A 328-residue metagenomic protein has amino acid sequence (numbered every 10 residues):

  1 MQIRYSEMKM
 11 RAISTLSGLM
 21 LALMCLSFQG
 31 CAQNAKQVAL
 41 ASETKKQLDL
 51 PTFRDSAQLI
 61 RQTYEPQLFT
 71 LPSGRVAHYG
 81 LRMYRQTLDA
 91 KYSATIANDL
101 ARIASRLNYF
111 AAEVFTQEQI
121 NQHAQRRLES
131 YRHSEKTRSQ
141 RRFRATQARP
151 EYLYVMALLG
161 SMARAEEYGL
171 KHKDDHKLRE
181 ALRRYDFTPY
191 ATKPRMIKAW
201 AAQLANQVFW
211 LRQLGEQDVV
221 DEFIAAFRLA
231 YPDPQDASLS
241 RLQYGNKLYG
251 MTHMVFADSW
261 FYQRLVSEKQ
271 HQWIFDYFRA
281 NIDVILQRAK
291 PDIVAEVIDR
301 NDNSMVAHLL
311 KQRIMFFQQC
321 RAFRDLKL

Functional and structural regions predicted by a protein language model:
S6-S17: Bacterial N-terminal signal peptides that target proteins for export
S17-S27: Bacterial N-terminal signal peptides
K36-R164: N-terminal alpha-helical scaffold/docking segments in eukaryotic complex subunits
R138-R324: Eukaryote-skewed repeat-based solenoidal scaffolds used as protein-protein interaction platforms, primarily
